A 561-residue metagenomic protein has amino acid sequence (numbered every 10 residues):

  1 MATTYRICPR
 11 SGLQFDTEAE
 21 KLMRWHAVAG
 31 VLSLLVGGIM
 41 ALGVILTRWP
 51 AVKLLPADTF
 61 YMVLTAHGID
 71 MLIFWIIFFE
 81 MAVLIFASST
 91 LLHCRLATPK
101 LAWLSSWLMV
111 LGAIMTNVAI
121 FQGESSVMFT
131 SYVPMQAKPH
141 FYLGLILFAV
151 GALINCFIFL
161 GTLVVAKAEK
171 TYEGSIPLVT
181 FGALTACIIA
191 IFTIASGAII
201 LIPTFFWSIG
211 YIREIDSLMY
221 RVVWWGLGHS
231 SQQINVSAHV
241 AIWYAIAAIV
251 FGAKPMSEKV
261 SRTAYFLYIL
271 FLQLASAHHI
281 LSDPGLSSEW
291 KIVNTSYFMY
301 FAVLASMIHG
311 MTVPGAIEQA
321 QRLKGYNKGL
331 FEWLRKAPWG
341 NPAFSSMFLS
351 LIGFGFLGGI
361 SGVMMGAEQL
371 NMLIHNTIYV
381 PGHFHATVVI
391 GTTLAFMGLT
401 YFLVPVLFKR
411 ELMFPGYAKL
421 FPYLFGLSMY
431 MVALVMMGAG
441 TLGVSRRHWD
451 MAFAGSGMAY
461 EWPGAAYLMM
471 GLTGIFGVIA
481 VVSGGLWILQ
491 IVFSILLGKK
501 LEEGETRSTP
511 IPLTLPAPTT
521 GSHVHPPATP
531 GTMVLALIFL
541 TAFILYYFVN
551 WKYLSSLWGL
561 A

Functional and structural regions predicted by a protein language model:
A2-T514, T532: Membrane-embedded and interfacial regions of multi-pass energy-transducing membrane proteins
R213, P518-H523: Short, membrane-interfacial amphipathic segments enriched in basic
F348, L427, V534-N550: Final/C-terminal transmembrane alpha-helix of multipass membrane proteins
I374-N376, T519, I544: Homeobox/homeodomain signature
G521-L540: Juxtamembrane cytosolic/matrix-side boundary and N-terminal portion of single-pass signal-anchor/stop-transfer
Y546-A561: Juxtamembrane boundary at the C-terminal end of a transmembrane helix
